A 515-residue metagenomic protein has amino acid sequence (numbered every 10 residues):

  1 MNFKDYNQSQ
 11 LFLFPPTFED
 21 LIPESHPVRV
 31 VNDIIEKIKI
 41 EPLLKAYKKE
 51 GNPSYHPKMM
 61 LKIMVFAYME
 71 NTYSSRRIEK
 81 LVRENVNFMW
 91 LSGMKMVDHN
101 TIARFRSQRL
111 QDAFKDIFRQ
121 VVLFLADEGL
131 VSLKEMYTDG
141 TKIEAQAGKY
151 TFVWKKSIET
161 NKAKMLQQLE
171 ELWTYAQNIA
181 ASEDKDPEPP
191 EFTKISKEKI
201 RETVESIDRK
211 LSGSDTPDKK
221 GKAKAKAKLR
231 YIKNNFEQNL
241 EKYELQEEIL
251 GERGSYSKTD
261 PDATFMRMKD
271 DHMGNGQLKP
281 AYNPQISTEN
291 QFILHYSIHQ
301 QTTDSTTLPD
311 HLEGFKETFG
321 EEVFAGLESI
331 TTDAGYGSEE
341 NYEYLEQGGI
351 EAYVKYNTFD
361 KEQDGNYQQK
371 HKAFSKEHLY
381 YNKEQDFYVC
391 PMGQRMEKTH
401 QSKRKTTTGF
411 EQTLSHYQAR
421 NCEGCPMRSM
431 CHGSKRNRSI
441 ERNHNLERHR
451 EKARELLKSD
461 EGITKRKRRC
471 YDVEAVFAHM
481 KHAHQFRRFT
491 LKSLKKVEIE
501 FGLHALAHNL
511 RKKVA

Functional and structural regions predicted by a protein language model:
M1-R29: Hydrophobic alpha-helical membrane-insertion signals
F3-D5, Q10, M64, N71-E84 (+1 more regions): Anion-binding and metal-coordination hotspots
P23, G51-M59, E70, S74 (+2 more regions): Generic, well-ordered alpha-helical segments
E24-V65: Basic, short loop/linker segments at the boundary and entry of helix-turn-helix/winged-helix-like folds
K37-P42, N85, M89, A483: A short secondary-structure junction motif
